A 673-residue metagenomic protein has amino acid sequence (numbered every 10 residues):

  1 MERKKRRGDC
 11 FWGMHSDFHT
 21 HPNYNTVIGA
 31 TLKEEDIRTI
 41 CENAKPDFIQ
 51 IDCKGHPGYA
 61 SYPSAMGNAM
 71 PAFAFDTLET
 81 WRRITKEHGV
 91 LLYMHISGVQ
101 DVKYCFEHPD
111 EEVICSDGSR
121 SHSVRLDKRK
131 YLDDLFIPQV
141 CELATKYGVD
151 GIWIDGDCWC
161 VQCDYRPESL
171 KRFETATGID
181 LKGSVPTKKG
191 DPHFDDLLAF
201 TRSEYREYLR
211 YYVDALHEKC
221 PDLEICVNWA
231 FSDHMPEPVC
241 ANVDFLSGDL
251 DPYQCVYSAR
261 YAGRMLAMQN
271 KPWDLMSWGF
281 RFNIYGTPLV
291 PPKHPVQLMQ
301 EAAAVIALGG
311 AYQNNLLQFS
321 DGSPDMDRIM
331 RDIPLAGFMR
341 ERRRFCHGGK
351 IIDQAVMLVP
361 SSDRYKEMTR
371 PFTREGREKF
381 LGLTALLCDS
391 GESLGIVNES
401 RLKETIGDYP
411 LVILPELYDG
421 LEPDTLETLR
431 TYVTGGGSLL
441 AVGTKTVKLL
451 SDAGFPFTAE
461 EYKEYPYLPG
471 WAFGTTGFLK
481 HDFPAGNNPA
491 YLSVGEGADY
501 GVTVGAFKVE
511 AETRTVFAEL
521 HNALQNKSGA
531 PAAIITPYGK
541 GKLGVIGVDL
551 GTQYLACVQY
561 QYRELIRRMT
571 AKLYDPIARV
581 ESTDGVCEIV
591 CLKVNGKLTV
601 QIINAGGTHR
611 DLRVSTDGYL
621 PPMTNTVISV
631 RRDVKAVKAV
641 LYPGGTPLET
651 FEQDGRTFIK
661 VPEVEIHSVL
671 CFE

Functional and structural regions predicted by a protein language model:
E2-A30: Boundary/entry segment of secreted carbohydrate-active catalytic domains
E2-R3, G8-C10, F75, W81 (+3 more regions): Carbohydrate-binding surfaces of carbohydrate-active enzymes
D17-H19, Q50-P57, I96-K103, W153-D164 (+4 more regions): Short, solvent-exposed turn/loop segments enriched in Gly/Ser/Thr/Pro and often Arg
T20-K33, S121-L135, G286-P295: Active-site mouth loops of central-metabolism enzymes
N25, M94-Y147, G156-C158, F173 (+2 more regions): Active-site-adjacent "subsite" loops/lids of carbohydrate-active enzymes
N25-A44, A65-H88, E207, E375-E378 (+1 more regions): Aromatic- and glycine-enriched glycan-recognition loops and surfaces that form the carbohydrate-binding subsites
L32-P57, K146, A302, L386-S390: Catalytic domains of carbohydrate-active enzymes, especially glycoside hydrolases
E42-T77, Q100-S121, Y147, V161-R172 (+4 more regions): Aromatic-lined carbohydrate-binding/catalytic grooves of carbohydrate-active enzymes
